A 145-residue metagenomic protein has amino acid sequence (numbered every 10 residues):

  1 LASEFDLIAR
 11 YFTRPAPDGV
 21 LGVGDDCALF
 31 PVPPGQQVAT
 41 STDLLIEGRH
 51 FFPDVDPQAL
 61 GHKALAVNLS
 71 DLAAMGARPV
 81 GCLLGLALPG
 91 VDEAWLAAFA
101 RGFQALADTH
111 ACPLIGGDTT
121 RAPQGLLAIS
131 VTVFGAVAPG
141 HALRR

Functional and structural regions predicted by a protein language model:
L1-D56, M75, L84, L106: Extreme N-terminal cap/leader segments of soluble proteins
A9-F12, L69, A100: A generic alpha-helix structural signal
G19-L21, P53-V67, V91-R101: Glycine-rich anion/phosphate-binding loops
L21-V23, L60, M75, I115-G116 (+1 more regions): Short glycine-rich loop/turn motifs that provide flexible caps or phosphate-binding loops at active sites
L29, N68, G76, L114: Residue-level signal for inorganic ion chemistry
T42, S70, G117: Active-site flanking residues adjacent to catalytic metal/cofactor-binding acidic residues
L45, P79-R145: Glycine-rich anion-binding loops of enzyme active sites
A64-M75, L106-A107: A short, N-terminal amphipathic alpha-helix
